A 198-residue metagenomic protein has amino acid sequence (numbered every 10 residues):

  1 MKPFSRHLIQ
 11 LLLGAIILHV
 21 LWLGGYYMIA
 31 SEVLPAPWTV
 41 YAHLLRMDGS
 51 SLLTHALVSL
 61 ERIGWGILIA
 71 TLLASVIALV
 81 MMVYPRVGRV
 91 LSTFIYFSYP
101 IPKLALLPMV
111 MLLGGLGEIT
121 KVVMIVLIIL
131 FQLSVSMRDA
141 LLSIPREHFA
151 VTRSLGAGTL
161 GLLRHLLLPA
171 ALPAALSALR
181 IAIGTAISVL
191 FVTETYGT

Functional and structural regions predicted by a protein language model:
K2, M28-T71: Periplasmic/extracellular loop-to-transmembrane helix junction in inner-membrane transport proteins
S5-I29: N-terminal signal-anchor transmembrane alpha helix
L52-A56, L60, V90-F97, M137 (+3 more regions): Hydrophobic alpha-helical elements at and bordering transmembrane segments of multi-pass membrane proteins
G66-I95: Transmembrane-helix boundary motif in ABC transporter permease subunits
Y96-Q132, D139-A140: Generic hydrophobic transmembrane alpha-helix motif, especially the helices
L112-L113, S188-T198: Glycine-rich helix-loop "coupling/hinge" segments at transmembrane-helix boundaries in multipass transporters
V123, L127, L160-T193: Transmembrane alpha-helices
S136-A178: Short cytoplasmic-facing helical segments at TM-TM junctions of multi-pass membrane proteins
